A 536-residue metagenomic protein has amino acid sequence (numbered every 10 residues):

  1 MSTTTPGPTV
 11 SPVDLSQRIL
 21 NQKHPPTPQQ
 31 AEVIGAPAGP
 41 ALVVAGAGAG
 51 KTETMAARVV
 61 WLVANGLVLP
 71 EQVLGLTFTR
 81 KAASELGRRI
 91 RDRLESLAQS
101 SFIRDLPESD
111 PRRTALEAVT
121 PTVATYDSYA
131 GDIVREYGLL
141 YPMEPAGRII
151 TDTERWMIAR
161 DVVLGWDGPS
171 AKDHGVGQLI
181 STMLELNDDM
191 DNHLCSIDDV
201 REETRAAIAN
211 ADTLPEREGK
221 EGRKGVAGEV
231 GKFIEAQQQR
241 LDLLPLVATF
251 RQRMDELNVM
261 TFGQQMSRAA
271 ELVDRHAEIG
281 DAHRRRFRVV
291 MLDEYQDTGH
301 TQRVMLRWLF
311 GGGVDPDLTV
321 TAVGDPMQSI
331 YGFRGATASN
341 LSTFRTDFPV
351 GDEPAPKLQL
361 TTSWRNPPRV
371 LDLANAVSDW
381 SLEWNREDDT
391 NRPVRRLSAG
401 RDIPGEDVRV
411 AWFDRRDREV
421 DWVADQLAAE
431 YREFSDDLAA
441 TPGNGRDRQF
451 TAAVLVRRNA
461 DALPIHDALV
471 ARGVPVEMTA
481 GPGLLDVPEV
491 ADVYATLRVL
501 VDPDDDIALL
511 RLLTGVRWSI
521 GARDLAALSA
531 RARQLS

Functional and structural regions predicted by a protein language model:
M1-D92, E278, R285, M291-L292 (+3 more regions): Conserved motor-region signature of P-loop NTPase helicases/translocases
S2-L20, A38-G39, L62-M260, S267 (+4 more regions): A basic/glycine-biased coupling hinge at the interface between accessory DNA-binding modules
R155, Q265, E489-D492: Catalytic-loop motifs flanking and including active-site residues across diverse enzymes
W156-A159, L292, S519-I520: Short, mixed-charge aromatic SLiMs
A269-A270, V454: A short amphipathic helical element positioned immediately N-terminal to and/or at the very start of a transmembrane
